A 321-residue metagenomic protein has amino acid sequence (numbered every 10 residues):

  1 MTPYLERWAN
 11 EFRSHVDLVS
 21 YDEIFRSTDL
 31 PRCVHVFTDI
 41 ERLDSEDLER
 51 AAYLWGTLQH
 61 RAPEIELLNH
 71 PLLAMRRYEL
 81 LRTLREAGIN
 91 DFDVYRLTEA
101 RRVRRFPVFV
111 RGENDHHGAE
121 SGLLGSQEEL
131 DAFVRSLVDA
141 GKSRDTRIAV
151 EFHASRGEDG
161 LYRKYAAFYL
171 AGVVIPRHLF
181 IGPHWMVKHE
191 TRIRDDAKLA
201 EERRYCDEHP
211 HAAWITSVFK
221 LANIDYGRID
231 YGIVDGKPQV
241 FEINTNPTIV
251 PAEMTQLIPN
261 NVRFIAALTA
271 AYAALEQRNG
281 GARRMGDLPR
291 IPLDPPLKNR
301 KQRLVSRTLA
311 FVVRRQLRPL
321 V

Functional and structural regions predicted by a protein language model:
M1-P107: Conserved N-proximal alpha/beta basic substrate-recognition cap immediately N-terminal to, or forming the N-lobe
E41-L43, L73-M75, N114-H116, A154-R156 (+4 more regions): Short, solvent-exposed loop/turn segments at secondary-structure junctions
S45-L58, Y78, L130-R135, N261-A271: Well-ordered, non-membrane alpha-helical segments in soluble/globular domains
G56-A62, H70-R163: Active-site nucleotide/adenylate-binding loops and adjacent lid/helix of ATP-dependent enzymes
V108, I148, I175, G227 (+1 more regions): Protein kinase-like catalytic core scaffold
E128-D207, A212-T216: Phosphate-binding site of ATP-dependent enzymes
A166, R228-D230: Short, surface-exposed charged micro-motifs
K220-I224, I233-V321: C-terminal active-site "lid" helix and adjoining low-complexity regulatory extension at the edge of ATP-using catalytic
